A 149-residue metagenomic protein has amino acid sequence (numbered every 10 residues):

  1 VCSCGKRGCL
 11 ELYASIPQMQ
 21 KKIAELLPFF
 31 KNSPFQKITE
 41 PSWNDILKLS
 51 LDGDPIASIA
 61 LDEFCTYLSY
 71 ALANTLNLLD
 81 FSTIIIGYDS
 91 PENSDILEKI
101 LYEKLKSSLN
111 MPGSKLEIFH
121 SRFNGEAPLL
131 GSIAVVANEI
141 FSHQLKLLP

Functional and structural regions predicted by a protein language model:
V1-S3: Immediate flanking context of iron-sulfur cluster ligation sites
K6-P149: ATP-binding/phosphotransfer module of carbohydrate and carboxylate kinases, centering on a glycine-rich
